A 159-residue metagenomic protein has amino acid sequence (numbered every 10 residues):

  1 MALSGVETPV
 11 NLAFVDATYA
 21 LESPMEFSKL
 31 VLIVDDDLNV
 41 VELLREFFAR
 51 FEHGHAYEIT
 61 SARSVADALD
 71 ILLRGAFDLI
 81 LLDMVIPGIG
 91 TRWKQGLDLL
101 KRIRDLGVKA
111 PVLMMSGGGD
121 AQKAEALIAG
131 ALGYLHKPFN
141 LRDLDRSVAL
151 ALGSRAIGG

Functional and structural regions predicted by a protein language model:
L38-T60: Two-component/phosphorelay signaling modules centered on CheY-like receiver
E58-L79, D83, P87: Acidic, metal-coordinating helix/loop segments flanking the phosphotransfer/catalytic sites of two-component signaling
D70, I89-V108: Short amphipathic alpha-helix used as the core "switch/output" element in two-component signaling
A76-D78, D105-P111: His-Asp phosphorelay/catalytic-motif detector in bacterial-type signaling
K94, D98, G118-L135: Alpha4 helix (beta4-alpha4-beta5 surface) of REC/receiver domains from two-component response regulators
M114-M115: Hydrophobic/aromatic residues positioned on beta-strands within the core alpha/beta folds
Q122, F139-A149: C-terminal output helix
A149-G159: The C-terminal output helix
